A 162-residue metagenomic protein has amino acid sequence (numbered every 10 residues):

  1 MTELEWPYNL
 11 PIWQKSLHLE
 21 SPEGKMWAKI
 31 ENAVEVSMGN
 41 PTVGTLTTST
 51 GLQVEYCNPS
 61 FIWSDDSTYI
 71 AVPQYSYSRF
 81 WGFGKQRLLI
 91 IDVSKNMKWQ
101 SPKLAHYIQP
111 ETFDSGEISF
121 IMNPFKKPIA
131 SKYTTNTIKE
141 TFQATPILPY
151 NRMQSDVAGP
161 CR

Functional and structural regions predicted by a protein language model:
M1-E20, I91-R162: Acidic, small-residue rich beta-repeat scaffolds with periodic aromatic anchors
M1-T2, L46-S49: N-terminal short leaders/motifs
L4-N40, E55-C57, F61: Beta-strand-rich domains and repeat architectures in extracellular enzymes and scaffolds, especially beta-propellers
E20-S37, S67-F80, S115-K127: Short beta-strand elements that form the blades of beta-propeller/WD-repeat-like and other beta-sheet-rich scaffold
E35-T45, S78-I91, K126-T141: Structural motif
T50, Y56-S76, W81, L88: Acidic, aromatic-enriched beta-alpha/helix-loop junctions
G51-V54, N96-K98: Blade-edge beta-strand/turn elements of extracellular beta-propeller and related beta-sheet repeat scaffolds
